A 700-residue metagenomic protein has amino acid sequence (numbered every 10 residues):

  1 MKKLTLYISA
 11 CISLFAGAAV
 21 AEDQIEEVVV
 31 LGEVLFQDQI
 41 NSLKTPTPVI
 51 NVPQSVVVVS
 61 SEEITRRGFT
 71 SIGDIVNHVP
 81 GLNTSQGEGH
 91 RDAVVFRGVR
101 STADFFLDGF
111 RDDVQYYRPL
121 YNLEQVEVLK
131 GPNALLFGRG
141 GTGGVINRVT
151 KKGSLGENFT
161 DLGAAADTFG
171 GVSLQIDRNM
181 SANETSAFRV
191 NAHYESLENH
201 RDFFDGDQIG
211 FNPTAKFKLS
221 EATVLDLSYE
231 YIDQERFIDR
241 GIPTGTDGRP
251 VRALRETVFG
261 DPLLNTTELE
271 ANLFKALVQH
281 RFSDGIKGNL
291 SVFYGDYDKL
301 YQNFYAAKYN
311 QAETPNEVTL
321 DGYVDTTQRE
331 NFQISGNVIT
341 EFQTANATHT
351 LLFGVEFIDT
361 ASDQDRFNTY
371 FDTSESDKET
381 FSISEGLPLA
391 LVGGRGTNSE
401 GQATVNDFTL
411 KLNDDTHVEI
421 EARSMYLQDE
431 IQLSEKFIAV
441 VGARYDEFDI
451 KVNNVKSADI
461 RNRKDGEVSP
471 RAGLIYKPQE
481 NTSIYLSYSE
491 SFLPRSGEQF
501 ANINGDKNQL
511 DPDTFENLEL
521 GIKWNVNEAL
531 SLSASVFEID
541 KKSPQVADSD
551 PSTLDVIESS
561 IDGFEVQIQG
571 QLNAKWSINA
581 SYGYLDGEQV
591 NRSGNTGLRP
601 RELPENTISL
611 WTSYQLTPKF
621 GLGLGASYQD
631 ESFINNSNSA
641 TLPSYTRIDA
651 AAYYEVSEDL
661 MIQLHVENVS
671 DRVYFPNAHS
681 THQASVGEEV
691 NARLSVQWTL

Functional and structural regions predicted by a protein language model:
D23-E157, L520: Acidic, small-polar-rich N-terminal luminal/periplasmic segments of exported/outer-membrane proteins
Y121-E124, L135-P213, L219-T223: Outer-membrane beta-barrel translocator/receptor signature
E195-N199, F211-R281, Y294-R329, S374-N413 (+2 more regions): Acidic/polar loop-and-plug regions of large Gram-negative outer-membrane beta-barrel proteins
K218-S220, R329, T348-T350, E356-T360 (+5 more regions): Structural signature of Gram-negative outer-membrane beta-barrels, strongest in the C-terminal barrel of TonB-dependent
F274-D296, D321-N453, Q571, N579: Face-selective signature of the C-terminal outer-membrane beta-barrel domain
L277-N303, K477, S483-Y485, D511-V590 (+1 more regions): Membrane-embedded beta-barrel scaffold of Gram-negative outer-membrane proteins
K436, V536-D540, D555-S637, S670-V673 (+1 more regions): Gram-negative outer-membrane beta-barrel transporters
D630-N635, Y653-L700: C-terminal beta-signal and adjacent terminal beta-strands/loops of Gram-negative outer-membrane beta-barrel proteins
